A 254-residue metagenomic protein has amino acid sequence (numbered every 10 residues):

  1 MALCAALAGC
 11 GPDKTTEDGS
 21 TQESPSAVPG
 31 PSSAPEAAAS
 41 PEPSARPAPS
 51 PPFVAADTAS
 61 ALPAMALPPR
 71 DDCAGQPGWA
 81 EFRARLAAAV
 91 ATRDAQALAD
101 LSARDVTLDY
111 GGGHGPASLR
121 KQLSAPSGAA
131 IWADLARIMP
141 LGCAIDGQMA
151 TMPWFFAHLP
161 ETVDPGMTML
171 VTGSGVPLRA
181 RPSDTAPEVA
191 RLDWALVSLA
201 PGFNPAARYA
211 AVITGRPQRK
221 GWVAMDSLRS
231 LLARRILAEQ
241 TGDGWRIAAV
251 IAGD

Functional and structural regions predicted by a protein language model:
M1-A8: Sec-dependent bacterial lipoprotein signal peptides
C10-K14: Bacterial signal peptide processing site
E17-A59: Post-signal peptide N-terminal segment of mature Sec-exported envelope proteins
A48-A88, D100: Short, low-complexity N-terminal intrinsically disordered segments enriched in polar/charged residues
D94-D105: Short, well-ordered alpha-helical segments enriched in acidic and aromatic residues
V106-K121: Short, charge-rich amphipathic alpha-helical segments embedded in non-transmembrane helical bundles/solenoids
G128-L170, I213-D254: Boundary regions of SH3-family modules and the immediately adjacent low-complexity/disordered segments in eukaryotic
E188-S227: SH3/SH3-like beta-barrel superfamily modules
